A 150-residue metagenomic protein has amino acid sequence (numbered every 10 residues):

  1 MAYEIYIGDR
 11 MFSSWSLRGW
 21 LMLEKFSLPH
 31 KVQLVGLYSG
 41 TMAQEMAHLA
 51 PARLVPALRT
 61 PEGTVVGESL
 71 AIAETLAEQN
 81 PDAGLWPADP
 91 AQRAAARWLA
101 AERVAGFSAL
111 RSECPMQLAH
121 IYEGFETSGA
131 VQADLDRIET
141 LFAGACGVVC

Functional and structural regions predicted by a protein language model:
M1-S128: GST-like domain detector, emphasizing the conserved glutathione-binding G-site in the N-terminal thioredoxin-like
F107-R111, G144-V149: Short, structured loop/turn "capping" segments at alpha-beta junctions
E126-C146: Amphipathic alpha-helical packing segments from all-alpha helical-bundle domains
